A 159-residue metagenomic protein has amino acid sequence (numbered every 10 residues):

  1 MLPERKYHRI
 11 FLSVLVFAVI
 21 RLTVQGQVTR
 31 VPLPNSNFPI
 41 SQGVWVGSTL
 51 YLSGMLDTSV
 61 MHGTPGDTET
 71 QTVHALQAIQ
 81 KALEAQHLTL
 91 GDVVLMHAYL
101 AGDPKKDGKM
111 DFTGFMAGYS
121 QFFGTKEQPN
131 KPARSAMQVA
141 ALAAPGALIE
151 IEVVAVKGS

Functional and structural regions predicted by a protein language model:
M1-L12: Bacterial N-terminal signal peptides that target proteins for export
L15-S159: N-terminal presequence-like segments and the immediate start of the first folded domain
